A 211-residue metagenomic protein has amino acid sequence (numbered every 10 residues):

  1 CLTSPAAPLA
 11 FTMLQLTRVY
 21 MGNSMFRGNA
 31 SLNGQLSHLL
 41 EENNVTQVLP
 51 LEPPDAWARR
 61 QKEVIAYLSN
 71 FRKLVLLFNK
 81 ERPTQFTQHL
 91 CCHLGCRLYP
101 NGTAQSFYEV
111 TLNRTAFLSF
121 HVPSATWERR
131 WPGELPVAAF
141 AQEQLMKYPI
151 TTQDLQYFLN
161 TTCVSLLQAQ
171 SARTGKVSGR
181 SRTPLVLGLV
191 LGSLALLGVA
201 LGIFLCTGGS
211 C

Functional and structural regions predicted by a protein language model:
C1-C211: Extracellular/lumenal regions of secretory-pathway proteins
